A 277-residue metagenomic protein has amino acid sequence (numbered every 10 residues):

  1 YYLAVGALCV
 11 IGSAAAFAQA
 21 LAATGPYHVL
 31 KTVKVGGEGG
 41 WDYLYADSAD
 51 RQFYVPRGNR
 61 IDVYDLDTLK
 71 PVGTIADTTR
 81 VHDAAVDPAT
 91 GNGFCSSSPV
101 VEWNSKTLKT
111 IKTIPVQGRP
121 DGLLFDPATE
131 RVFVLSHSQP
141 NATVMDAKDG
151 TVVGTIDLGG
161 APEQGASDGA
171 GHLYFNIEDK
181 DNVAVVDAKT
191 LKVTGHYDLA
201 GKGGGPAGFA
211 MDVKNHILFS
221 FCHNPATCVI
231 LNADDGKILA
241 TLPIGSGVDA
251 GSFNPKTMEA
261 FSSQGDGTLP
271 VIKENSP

Functional and structural regions predicted by a protein language model:
A4-A15: Bacterial N-terminal signal peptides
A16-P277: Predominantly soluble domains enriched in secretory-pathway, periplasmic, or organellar proteins
